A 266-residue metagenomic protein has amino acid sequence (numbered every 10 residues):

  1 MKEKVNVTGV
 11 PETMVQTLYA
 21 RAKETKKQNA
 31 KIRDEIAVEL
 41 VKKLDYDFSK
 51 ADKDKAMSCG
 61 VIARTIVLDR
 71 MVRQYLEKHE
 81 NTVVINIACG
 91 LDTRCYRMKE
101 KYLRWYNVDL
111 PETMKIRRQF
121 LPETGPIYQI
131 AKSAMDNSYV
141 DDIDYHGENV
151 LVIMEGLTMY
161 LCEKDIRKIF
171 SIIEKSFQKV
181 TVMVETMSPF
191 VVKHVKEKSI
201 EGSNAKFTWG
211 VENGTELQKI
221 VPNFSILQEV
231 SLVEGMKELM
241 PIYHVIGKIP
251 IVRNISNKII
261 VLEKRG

Functional and structural regions predicted by a protein language model:
M1-I85, C89-K132, H146: Rossmann-like AdoMet
S138-G147: Short amphipathic alpha-helix with an adjacent loop that forms part of the alpha/beta core around
V152-I153: A conserved beta-strand element that flanks and buttresses the S-adenosyl-L-methionine
Y160-I172: A short, conserved alpha-helix within the catalytic core of class I
S176-P189: Conserved beta-strand signature within the Rossmann-like core of class I S-adenosyl-L-methionine
P189-A205: Short, glycine-/aromatic-enriched active-site segment of Class I SAM-dependent methyltransferases
N204-E234: Short alpha-helix
M240-G266: Core SAM-dependent methyltransferase catalytic element
